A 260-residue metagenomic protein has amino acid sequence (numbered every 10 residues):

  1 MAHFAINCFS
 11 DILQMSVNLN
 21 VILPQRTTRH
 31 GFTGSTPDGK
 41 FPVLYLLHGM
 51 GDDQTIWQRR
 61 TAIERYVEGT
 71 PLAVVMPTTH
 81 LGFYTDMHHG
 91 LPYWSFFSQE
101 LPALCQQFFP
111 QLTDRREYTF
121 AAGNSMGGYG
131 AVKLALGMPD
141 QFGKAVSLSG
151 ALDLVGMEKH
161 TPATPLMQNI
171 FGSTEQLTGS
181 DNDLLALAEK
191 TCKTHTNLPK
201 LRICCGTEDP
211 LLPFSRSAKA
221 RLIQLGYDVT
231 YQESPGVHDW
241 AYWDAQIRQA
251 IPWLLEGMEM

Functional and structural regions predicted by a protein language model:
M1-M260: Non-catalytic cap/lid and distal C-terminal segments of serine-dependent acyl enzymes
